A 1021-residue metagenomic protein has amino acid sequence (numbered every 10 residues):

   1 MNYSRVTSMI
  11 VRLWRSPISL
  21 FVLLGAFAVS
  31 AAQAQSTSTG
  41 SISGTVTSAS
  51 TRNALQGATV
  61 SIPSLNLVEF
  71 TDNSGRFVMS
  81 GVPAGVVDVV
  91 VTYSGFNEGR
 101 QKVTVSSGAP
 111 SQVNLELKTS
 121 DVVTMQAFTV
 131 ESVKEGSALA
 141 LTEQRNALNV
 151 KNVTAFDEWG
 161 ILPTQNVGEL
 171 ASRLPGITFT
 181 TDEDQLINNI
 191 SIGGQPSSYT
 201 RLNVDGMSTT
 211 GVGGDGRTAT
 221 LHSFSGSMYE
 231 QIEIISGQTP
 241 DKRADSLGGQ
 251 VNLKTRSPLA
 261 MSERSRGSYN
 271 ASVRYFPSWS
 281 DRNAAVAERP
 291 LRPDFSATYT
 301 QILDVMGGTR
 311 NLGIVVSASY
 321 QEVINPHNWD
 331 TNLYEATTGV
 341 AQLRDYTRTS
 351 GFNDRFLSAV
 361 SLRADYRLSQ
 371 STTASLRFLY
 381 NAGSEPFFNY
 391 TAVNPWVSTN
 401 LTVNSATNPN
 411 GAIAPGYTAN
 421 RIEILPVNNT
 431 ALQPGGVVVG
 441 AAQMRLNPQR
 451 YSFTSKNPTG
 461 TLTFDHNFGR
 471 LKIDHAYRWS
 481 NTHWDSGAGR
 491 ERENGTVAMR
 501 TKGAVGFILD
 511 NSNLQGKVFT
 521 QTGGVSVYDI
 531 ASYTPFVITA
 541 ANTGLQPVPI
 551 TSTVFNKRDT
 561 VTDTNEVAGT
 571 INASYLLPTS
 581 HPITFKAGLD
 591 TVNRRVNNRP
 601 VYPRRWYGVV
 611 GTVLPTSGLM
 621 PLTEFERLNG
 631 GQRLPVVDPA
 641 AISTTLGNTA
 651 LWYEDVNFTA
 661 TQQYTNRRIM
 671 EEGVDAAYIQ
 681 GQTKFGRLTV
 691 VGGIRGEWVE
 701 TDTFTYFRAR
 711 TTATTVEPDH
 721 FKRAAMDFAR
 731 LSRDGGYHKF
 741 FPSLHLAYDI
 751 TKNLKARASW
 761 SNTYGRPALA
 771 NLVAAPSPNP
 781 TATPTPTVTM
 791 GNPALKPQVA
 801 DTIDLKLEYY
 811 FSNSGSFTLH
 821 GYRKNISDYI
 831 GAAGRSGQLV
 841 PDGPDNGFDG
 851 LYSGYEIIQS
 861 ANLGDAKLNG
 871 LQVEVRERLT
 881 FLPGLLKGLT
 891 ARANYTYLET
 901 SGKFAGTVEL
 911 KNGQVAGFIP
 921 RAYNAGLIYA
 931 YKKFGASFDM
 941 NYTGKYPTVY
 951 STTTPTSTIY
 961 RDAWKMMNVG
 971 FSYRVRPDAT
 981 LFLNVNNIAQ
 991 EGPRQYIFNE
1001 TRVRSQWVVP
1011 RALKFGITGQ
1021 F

Functional and structural regions predicted by a protein language model:
V29-V133: Periplasm-facing N-terminal accessory domains of Gram-negative outer-membrane beta-barrel systems
N97, S107-E116, Q126-S198, V204-P240 (+2 more regions): Periplasmic N-terminal accessory/gating domains of Gram-negative outer-membrane beta-barrel systems
S223-N270, G307, H327, P883: A beta-strand signature from Gram-negative outer-membrane beta-barrel systems, especially the internal plug domain
A287-V438, R445, S452-G469, P742-H745: Transmembrane beta-barrel wall of Gram-negative outer-membrane proteins
N328-R348, F388-N447, E493-F555, Y607-P621 (+7 more regions): Solvent-exposed loop segments that connect transmembrane elements
L446-N457, Q662, N666-V674, G735 (+6 more regions): Outer-membrane beta-barrel signature, preferentially recognizing the C-terminal barrel domain of Gram-negative
Y607-V609, S827, Y942-S951, S972-F1021: C-terminal beta-signal and adjacent terminal beta-strands/loops of Gram-negative outer-membrane beta-barrel proteins
Y822-N825, I830-G837, D842-V949: Gram-negative outer-membrane beta-barrel transporters
